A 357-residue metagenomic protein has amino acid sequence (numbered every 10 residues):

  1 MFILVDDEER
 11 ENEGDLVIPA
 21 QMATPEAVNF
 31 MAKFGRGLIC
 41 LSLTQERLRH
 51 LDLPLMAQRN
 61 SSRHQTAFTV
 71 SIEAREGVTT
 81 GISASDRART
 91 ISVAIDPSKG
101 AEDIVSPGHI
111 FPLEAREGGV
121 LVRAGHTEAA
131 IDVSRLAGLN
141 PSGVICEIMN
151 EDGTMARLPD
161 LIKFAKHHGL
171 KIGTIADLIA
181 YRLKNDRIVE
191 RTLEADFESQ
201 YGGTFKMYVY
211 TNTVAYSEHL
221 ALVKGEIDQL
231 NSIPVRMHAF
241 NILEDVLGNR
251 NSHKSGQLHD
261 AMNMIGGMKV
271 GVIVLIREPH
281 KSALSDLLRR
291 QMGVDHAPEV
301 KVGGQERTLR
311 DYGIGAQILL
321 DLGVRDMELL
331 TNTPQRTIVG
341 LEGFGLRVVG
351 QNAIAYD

Functional and structural regions predicted by a protein language model:
M1-D357: Catalytic domains of riboflavin
